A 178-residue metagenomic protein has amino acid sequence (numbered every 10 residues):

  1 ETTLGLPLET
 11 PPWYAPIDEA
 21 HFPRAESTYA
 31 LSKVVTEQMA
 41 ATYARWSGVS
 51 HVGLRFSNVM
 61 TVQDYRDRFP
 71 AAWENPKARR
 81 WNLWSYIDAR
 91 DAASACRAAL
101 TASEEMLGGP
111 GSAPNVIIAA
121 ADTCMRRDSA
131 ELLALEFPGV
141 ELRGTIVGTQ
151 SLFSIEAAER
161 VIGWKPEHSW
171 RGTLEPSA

Functional and structural regions predicted by a protein language model:
E1-L4, T28, W46-P70: Flexible, glycine-rich beta-alpha linker
E1-S47: Catalytic helix-loop patch of NAD(P)-dependent Rossmann-fold dehydrogenases
P11-F22, V59-R80, L135-E141: A short C-terminal helix-loop "cap" of Rossmann-like NAD(P)-dependent dehydrogenase/epimerase domains
P16, G53, Y86, L152-F153: Short aromatic/basic micro-patch
S27, L31-V34, W84-D91, F153: Residue-level signal for the nucleotide or nucleotide-sugar donor/cofactor binding architecture
A41, V59-K77, N82-A113: Alpha-helical substrate-binding/gating segment
A95-I155, R160: Mid/C-terminal beta-alpha module of Rossmann-like enzyme folds, strongest in SDR-family dehydrogenases/epimerases
T149, I155-V161, K165-A178: Amphipathic terminal alpha-helices
